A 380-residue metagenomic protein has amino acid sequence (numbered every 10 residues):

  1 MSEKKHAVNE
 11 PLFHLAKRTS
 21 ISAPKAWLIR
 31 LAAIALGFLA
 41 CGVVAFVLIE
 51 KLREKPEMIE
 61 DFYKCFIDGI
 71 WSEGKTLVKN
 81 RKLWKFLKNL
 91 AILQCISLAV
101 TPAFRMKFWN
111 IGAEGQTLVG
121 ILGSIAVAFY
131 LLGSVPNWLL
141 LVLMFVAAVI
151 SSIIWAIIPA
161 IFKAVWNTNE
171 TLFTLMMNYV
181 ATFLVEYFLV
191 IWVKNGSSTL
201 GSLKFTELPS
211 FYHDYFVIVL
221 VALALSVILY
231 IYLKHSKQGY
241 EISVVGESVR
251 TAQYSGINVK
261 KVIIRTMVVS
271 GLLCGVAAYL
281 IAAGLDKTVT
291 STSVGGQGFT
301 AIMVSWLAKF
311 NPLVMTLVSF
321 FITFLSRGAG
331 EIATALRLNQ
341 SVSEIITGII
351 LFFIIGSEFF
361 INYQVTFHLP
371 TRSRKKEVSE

Functional and structural regions predicted by a protein language model:
M1-G37, V227, E247, Y254-K261 (+1 more regions): Cytosolic-side transmembrane-helix boundaries in multi-pass membrane proteins
K4-C95: Membrane-interfacial amphipathic/re-entrant helices at transmembrane-helix boundaries
R30-F46, Q94-V100, I121-V127, A148-S152 (+6 more regions): Hydrophobic core segments of alpha-helical transmembrane domains in multi-pass membrane transport and ion-translocation
E50, I70-L131, F145, V149-T168 (+3 more regions): Single transmembrane alpha-helix segments in multi-pass membrane proteins
E170, T174-H235, T288: Transmembrane helix-bundle core of multi-pass membrane transporters and related energy-transducing complexes
E170-L172, D214-V221, I263, S293-Q297 (+1 more regions): Loop-to-transmembrane alpha-helix initiation sites
F211-T288, P312-L313: Helix-loop-helix "hairpin" substructures at the membrane interface of multi-pass membrane proteins
V268, C274, L280, G284-G348: Transmembrane alpha-helical segments in multi-pass inner-membrane proteins
